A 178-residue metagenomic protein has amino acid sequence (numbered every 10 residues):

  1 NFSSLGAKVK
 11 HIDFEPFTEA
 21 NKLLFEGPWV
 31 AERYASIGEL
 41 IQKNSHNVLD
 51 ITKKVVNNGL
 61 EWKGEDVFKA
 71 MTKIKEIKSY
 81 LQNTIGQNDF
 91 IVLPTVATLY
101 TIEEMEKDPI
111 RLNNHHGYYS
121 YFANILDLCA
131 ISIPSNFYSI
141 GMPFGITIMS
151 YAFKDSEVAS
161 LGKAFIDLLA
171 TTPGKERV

Functional and structural regions predicted by a protein language model:
N1-G27, L60-W62, F137: Gly/Ser-rich, acidic/histidine-flanked active-site/gating loops
K8, P28-K78, Q82, S132-P143: Short helix-loop capping/hinge segments that flank enzyme active sites or metal/cofactor-binding pockets
L23-F25, K69, L99-S120: Short, surface-exposed loop/helix-turn segments at secondary-structure junctions that function as lids/hinges flanking
Q82, R111-P134: Small-aliphatic-rich amphipathic alpha-helix that forms the alpha element of a beta-alpha
N88: An anion/phosphate-binding loop that grips the pyrophosphate of nucleotide cofactors and donors
M142-Y151, V158-G162: Short, well-ordered beta-strand elements
V158-V178: Short, gly/Ser/Thr-rich active-site loops of penicillin-recognizing serine hydrolases
